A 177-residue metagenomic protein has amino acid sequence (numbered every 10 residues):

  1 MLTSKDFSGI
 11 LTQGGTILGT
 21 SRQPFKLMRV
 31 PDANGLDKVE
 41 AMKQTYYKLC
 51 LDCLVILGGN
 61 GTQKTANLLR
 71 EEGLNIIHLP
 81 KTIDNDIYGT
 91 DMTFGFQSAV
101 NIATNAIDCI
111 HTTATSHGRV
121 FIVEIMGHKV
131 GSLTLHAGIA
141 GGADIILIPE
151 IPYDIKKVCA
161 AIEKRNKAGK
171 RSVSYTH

Functional and structural regions predicted by a protein language model:
M1-Y47: Glycine-rich nucleotide/cofactor/substrate-binding loop typically near the N-terminus or early in the first domain
S8-T12, T45-L49, L69-E71, I76 (+3 more regions): Solvent-exposed alpha-helices and their adjacent loops that cap or buttress functional pockets in soluble metabolic
N60-L74, T134: Short Gly/Thr/Asp-enriched flexible loops that form oxyanion-binding sites at enzyme active sites
R70-T93, V100-N101, L147-D154: Short, acidic/small-residue loops that bind anionic groups at enzyme active sites
D84, Y88-F121: Phosphate/pyrophosphate-binding betaalpha-module
H117-P152: Conserved anion/nucleotide-ligand pocket segment
T176-H177: Conserved small/polar residues in nucleotide/adenosyl-binding loops
